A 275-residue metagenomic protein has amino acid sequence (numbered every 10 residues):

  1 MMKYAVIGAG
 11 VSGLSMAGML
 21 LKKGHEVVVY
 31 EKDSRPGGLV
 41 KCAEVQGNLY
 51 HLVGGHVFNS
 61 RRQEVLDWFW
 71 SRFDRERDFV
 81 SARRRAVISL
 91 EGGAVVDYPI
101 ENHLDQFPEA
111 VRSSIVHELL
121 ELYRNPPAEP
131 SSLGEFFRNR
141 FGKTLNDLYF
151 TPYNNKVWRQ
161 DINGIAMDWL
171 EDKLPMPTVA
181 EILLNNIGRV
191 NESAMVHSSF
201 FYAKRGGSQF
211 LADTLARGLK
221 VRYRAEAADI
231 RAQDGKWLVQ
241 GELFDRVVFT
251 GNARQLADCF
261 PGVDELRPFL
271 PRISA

Functional and structural regions predicted by a protein language model:
M2-V29: N-terminal Rossmann-like FAD-binding beta1-loop-alpha1 element of flavoenzymes
G8, S81-R83, Y223-E226, R231: Short loop/edge segments at beta-strand edges and connector loops that shape dinucleotide/nucleotide cofactor-binding
V11-S12, S34-P36, H103, G142 (+3 more regions): Short, solvent-exposed loop/turn segments at secondary-structure junctions
G18, K22, C42, R217 (+1 more regions): Short, well-ordered alpha-helices that flank and scaffold nucleotide-derived cofactor binding pockets
L21-Q46: Glycine-rich FAD pyrophosphate-binding loop
G37, A232-G235, Q240-A275: Central helical "cap/lid" subdomain
Q46-N125: Dinucleotide-binding Rossmann-like beta1-alpha1 core, especially the glycine-rich loop that anchors the ADP
R112-D229, L243, T250: Active-site/ligand-binding neighborhood in enzyme catalytic cores
